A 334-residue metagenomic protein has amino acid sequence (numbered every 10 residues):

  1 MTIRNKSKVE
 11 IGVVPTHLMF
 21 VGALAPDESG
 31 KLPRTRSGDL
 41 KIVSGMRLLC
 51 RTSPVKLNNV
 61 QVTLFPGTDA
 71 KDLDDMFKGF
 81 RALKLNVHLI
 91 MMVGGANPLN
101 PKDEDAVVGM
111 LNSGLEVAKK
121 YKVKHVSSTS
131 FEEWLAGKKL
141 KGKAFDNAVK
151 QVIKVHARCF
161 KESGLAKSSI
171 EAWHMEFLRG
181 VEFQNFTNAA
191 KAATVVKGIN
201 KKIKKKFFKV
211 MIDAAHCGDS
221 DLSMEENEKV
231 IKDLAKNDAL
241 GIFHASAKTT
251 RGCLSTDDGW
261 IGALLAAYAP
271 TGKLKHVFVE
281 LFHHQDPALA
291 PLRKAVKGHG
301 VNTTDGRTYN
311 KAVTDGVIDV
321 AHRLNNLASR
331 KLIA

Functional and structural regions predicted by a protein language model:
M1-K120, K204-K209, L240, K297-A334: N-terminal pre-domain/capping segments
T2-K8, L24-P26, G30, R34-T35 (+4 more regions): Active-site acidic/histidine proton-transfer and metal-coordination neighborhood in alpha/beta enzyme cores
G12-T16, N86-M91, V126-T129, A235-K248 (+1 more regions): Non-cysteine beta-strand/loop elements that form the S-adenosyl-L-methionine
T35-K41, N59-D75, G95-V107, W134-G137 (+4 more regions): Acidic-and-aromatic substrate-binding clefts and catalytic sites of carbohydrate-active enzymes
N58-V60, H88, V126, S168 (+2 more regions): A local structural micro-motif
N59-V60, E162-G262: Acidic/histidine-rich catalytic cores of soluble enzymes
D72-N86, K141-I153, F183-K197, K229-I231 (+3 more regions): Short, electropositive alpha-helical surface patch
V277-H284: Short acidic/histidine-rich active-site segments
